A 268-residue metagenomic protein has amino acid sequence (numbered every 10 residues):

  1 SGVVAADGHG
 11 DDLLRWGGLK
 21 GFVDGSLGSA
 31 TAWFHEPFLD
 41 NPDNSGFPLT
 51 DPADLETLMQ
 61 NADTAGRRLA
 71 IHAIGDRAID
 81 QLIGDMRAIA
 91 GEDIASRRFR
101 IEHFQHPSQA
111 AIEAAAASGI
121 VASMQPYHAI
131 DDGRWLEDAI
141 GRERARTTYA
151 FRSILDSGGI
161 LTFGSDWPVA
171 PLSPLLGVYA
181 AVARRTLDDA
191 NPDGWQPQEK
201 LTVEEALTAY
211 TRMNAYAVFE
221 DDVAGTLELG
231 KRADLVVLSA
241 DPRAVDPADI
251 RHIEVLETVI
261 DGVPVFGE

Functional and structural regions predicted by a protein language model:
S1-D76, G84, A114-V121, P126-Y127 (+1 more regions): Metal-coordinating catalytic core of metallo-dependent amide/deamination hydrolases
D12, R97, E254: Residue-level signal for beta-strand positions within conserved beta-sheet cores that form or flank
L14-R15, F219-E220, R251-I253: Short, small/polar residue-rich loop motifs at catalytic or cofactor-binding pockets
L49-P52, K200, H252: Short, solvent-exposed loop/helix junctions and linker helices that flank or host conserved functional motifs
M59-A70, R77-F99, H103-F104, Q109-E113 (+3 more regions): His/Asp/Glu-enriched, well-ordered alpha-helical/loop segment that forms or immediately abuts the divalent-metal
